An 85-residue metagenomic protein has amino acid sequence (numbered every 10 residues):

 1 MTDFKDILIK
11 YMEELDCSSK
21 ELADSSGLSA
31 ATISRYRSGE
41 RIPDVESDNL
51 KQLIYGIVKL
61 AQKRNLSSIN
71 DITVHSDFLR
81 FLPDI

Functional and structural regions predicted by a protein language model:
M1-E21, S25, K51-Y55: A short, Lys/Arg-rich alpha-helix, primarily the initiator
I7, L53-G56, L60, D77 (+1 more regions): Charge-rich, solvent-exposed alpha-helical interaction surfaces
M12, R37-R41, A61: Short amphipathic alpha-helical interaction patches enriched in hydrophobic/aromatic residues with interspersed Lys/Arg
C17, L28, Q62, L66: Short glycine/serine/threonine/alanine-rich loop segments
G27-V45: Recognition helix of helix-turn-helix/homeodomain-like DNA-binding domains that insert into the DNA major groove
E46-L66: DNA major-groove recognition helix of helix-turn-helix/homeodomain DNA-binding modules
N65-I85: Short, charged recognition helix plus adjacent turn of helix-turn-helix-like nucleic-acid-binding domains
